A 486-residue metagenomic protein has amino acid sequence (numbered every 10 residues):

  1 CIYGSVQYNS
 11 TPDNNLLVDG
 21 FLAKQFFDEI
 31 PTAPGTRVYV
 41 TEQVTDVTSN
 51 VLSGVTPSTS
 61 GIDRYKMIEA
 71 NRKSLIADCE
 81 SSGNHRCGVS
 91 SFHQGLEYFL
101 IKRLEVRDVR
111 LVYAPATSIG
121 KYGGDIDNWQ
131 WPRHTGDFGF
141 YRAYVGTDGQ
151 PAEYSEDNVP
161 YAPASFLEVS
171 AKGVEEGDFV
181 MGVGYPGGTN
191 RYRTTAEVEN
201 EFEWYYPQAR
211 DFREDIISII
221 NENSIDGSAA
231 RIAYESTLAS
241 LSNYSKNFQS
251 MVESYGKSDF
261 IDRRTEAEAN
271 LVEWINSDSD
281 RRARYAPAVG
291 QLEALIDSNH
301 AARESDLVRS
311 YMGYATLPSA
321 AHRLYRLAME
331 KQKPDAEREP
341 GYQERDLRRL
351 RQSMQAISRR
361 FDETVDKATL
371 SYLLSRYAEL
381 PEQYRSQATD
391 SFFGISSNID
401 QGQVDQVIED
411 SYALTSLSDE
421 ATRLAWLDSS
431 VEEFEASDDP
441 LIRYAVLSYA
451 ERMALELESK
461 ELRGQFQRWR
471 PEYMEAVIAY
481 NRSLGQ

Functional and structural regions predicted by a protein language model:
C1-Q486: Terminal presequence/propeptide segments associated with secretion/organelle targeting and zymogen/polyprotein
